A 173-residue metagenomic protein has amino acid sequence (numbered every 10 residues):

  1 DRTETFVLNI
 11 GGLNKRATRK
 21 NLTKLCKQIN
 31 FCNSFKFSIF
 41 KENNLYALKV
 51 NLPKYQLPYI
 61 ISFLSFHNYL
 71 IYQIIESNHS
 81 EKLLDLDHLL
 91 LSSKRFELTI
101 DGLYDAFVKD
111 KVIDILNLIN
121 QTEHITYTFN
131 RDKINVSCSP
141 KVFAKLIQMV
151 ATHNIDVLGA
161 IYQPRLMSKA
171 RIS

Functional and structural regions predicted by a protein language model:
D1-R16, Y46, L86-A106: Short glycine-/aliphatic-rich beta-strand segments at the starts of folded cytosolic domains
N9-S34, I60, T99-Q121: Short amphipathic alpha-helix segments
G11-K15, P53-K54, N68, Q73 (+2 more regions): Polar/charged low-complexity regions in secreted precursors and cytosolic/nuclear IDRs
K15, N51-L57, D105, S137-A144: Helix N-cap motif at beta-to-alpha junctions
F35-L45, E123-R131: RNA-recognition motif
N44-L52, R131-C138: A generic structural motif
S65-L91, K141-S173: C-terminal coupling/interaction segments
K111, I115-Q121, T126-S137: Conserved binding-pocket/active-site segment within a compact domain
